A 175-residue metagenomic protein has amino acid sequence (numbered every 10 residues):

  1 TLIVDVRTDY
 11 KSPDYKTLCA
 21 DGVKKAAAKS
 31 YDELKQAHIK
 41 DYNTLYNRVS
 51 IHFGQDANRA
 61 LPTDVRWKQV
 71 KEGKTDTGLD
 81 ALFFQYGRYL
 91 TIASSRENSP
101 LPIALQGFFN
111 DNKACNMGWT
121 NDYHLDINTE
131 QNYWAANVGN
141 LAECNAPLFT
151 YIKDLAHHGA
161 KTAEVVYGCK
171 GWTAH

Functional and structural regions predicted by a protein language model:
T1-D122, L141-A163: Acidic/polar, glycine-enriched structural segments that form the non-catalytic walls/loops of the carbohydrate-binding
D126-N137: Well-ordered alpha-helical segments within folded domains of soluble proteins
G139-N140, G171: Glycine-centered secondary-structure boundary/capping sites
G159-H175: Active-site-adjacent "gating/activation" loops or surface patches in catalytic cores
